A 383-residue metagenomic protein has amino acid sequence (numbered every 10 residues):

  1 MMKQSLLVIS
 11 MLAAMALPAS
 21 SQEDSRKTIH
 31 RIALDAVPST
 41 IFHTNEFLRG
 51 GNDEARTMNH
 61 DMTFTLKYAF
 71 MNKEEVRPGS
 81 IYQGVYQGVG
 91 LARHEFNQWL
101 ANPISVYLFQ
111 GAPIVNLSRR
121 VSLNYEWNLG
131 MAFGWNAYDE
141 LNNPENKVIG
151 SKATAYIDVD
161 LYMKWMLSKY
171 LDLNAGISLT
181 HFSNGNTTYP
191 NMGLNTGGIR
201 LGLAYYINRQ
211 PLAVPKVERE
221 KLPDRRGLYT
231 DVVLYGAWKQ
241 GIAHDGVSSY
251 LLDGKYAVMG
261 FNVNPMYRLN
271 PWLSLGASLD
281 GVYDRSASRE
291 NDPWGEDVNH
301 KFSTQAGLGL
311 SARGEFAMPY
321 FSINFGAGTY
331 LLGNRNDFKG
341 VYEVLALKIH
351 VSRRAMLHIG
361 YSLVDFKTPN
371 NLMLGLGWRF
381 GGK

Functional and structural regions predicted by a protein language model:
R26-I32, I81-Q87, R119-Y125, K169-L173 (+6 more regions): Outer-envelope beta-barrel architecture signal
T28, M58-F64, L100-V106, V121 (+7 more regions): Residues that define the transmembrane beta-barrel architecture of outer-membrane proteins
H30-A55, V76-S80, R120-K169, R285-A287 (+1 more regions): Outer-membrane beta-barrel translocator/channel fold
L34, F64-F70, L108-I114, W127-M131 (+9 more regions): Residues on the lipid-exposed face of transmembrane beta-strands in outer-membrane beta-barrel proteins
A36-F42, F70, L91-N97, L129-A137 (+8 more regions): Transmembrane beta-strands of outer-membrane beta-barrel pores
I41-T63, L100, Q240-F261: Surface-exposed strand-loop-strand hairpins of Gram-negative outer-membrane beta-barrel proteins
L66, N195-K216, P369-K383: Outer-membrane beta-barrel "beta-signal"
E74-R77, W165, K169-L173, R209-L212 (+4 more regions): Repeated loop/turn-to-beta-strand initiation elements of outer-membrane beta-barrel proteins
